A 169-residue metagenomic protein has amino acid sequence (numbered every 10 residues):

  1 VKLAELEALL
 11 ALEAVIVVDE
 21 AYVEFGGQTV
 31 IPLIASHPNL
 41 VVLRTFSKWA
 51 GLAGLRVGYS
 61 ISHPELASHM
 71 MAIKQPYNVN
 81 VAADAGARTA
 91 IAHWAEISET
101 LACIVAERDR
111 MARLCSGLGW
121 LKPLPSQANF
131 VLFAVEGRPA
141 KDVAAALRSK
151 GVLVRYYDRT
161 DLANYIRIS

Functional and structural regions predicted by a protein language model:
V1-I16, E20-W49: Active-site pre-lysine segment of PLP-dependent enzymes
L3-E7, V30-I34, A67, I91 (+2 more regions): Short amphipathic alpha-helical segments and helix-helix/interface helices
A4, A146-R155, R159-S169: PLP-dependent enzyme catalytic core of the Aspartate aminotransferase-like
N39-G117, K122-P123: PLP-dependent aminotransferase class I/II
G54, Q127, D161-N164: Short acidic/glycine-enriched loop/turn segments that link adjacent beta-strands
I104-V105, D109, C115-K150, I166: Conserved PLP-binding catalytic core of the aspartate aminotransferase-like
